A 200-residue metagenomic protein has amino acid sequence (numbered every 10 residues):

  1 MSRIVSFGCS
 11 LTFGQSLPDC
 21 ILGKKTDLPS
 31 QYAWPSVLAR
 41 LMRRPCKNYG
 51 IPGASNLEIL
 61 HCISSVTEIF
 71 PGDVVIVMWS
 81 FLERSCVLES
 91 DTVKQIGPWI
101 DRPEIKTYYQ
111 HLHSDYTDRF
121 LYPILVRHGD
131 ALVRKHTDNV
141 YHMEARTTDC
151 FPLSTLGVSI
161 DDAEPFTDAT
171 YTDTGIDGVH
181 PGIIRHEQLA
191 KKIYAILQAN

Functional and structural regions predicted by a protein language model:
M1-L57, T67-I69, Q188: Serine-esterase "nucleophile elbow" of acetyl-processing enzymes
L60: Catalytic-adjacent loop/helix segments of enzymes that bind and process anionic phosphate/sulfate esters
S64-N200: Alpha-helical cap/lid subdomain in secreted, periplasmic, or secretory-pathway luminal O-acyl-processing enzymes
